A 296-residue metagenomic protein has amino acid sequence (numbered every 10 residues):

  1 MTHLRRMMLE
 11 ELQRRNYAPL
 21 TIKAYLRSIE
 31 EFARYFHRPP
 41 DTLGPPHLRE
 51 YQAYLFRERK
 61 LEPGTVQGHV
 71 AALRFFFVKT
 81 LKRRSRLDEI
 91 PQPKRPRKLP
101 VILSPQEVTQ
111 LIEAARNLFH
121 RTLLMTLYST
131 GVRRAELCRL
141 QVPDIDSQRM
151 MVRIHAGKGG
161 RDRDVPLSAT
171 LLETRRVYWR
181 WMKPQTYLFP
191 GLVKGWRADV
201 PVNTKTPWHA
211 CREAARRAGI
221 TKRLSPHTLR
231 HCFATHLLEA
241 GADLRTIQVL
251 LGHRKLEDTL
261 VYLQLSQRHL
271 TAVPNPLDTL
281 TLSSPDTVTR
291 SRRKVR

Functional and structural regions predicted by a protein language model:
M1-R296: Conserved catalytic core of the tyrosine transesterase superfamily
